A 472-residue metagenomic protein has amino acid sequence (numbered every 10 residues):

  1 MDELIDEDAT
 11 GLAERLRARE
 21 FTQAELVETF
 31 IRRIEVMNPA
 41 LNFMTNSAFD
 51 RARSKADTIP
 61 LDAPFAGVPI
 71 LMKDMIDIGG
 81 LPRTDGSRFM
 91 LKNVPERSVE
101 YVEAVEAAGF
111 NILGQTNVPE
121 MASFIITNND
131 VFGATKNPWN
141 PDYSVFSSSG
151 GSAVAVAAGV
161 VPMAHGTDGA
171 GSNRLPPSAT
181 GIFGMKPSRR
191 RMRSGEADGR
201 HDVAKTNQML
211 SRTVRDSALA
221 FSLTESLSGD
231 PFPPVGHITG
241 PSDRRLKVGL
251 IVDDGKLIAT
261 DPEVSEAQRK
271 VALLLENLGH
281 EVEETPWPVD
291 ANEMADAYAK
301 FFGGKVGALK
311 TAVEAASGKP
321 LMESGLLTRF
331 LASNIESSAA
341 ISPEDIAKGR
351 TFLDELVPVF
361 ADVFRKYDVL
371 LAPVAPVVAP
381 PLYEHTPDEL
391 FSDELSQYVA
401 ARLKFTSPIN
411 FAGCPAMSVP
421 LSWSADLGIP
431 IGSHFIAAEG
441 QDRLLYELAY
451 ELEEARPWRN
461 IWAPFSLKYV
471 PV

Functional and structural regions predicted by a protein language model:
D2-G169, L273, L278: Gly/Ser-rich catalytic/binding loops embedded in alpha/beta enzyme cores
I5, G79-P82, T206, G229-G303 (+2 more regions): Gly/Ser-rich, acidic/histidine-flanked active-site/gating loops
R19, G67, V161, A340-V472: Glycine-rich, small-residue loops and helix-cap segments that act as flexible hinges at active-site edges
Q23-V27, D57, T260-W287, K310-L321 (+1 more regions): Acyltransferase
F30, A52, S217, V248 (+4 more regions): Residue-level signal for inorganic ion chemistry
F65-R88, S242-I251, G303-A361, P373 (+2 more regions): Short helix-loop capping/hinge segments that flank enzyme active sites or metal/cofactor-binding pockets
R97-T224, N410-W423, I429-G432: Short glycine/serine-rich loop segments
K186-A272, R456-V472: A short helix-breaking turn/cap at a secondary-structure junction
